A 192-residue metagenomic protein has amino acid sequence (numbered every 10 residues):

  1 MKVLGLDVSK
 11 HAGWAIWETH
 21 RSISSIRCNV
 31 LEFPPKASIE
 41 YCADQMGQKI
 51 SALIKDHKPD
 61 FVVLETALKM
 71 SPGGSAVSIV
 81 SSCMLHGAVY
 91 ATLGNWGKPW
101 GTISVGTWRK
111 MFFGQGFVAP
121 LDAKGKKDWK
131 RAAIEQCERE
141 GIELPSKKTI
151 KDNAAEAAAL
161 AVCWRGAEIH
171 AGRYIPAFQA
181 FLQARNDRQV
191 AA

Functional and structural regions predicted by a protein language model:
M1-A192: Phosphate- and other anionic-substrate recognition elements at nucleic-acid/protein interfaces
